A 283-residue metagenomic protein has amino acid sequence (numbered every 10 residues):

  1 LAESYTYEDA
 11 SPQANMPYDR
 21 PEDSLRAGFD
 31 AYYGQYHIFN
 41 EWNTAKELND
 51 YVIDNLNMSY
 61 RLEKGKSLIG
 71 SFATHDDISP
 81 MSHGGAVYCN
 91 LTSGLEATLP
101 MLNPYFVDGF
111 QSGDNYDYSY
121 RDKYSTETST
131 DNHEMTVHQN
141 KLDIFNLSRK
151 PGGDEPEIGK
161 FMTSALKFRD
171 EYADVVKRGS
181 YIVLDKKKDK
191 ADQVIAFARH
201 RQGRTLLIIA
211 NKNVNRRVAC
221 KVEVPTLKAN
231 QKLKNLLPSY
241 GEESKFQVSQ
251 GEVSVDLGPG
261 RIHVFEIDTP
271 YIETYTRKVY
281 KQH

Functional and structural regions predicted by a protein language model:
L1-L68, G113-S164, F168, H200-Q202 (+2 more regions): Active-site-proximal helices and loops of the catalytic beta/alpha 8
A2, G70, P104-D108: Hydrophobic faces of well-ordered beta-strands that scaffold small-molecule active sites in alpha/beta enzyme cores
L62-A86: Active-site clefts of carbohydrate-active enzymes
H75, E96, G109, A165 (+3 more regions): Conserved, mostly hydrophobic/aromatic
E96-N115: Substrate-binding cleft of secreted/luminal carbohydrate-active enzymes
L184-T226: Carbohydrate-binding surface patches
V224-G241: Solvent-exposed beta-hairpin/edge-strand motifs
F246-H283: C-terminal beta-strand-rich structural cap/linker in extracellular carbohydrate-active enzymes
